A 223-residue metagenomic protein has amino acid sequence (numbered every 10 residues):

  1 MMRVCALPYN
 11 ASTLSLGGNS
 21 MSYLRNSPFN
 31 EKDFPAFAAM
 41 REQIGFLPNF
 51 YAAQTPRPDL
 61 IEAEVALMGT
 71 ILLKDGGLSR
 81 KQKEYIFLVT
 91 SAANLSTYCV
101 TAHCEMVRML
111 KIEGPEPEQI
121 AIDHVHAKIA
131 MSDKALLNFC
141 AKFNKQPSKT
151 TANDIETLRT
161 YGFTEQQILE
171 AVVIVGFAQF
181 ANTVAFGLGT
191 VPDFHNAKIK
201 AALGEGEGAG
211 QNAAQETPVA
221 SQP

Functional and structural regions predicted by a protein language model:
V4-P223: Hydrophobic alpha-helical segments
